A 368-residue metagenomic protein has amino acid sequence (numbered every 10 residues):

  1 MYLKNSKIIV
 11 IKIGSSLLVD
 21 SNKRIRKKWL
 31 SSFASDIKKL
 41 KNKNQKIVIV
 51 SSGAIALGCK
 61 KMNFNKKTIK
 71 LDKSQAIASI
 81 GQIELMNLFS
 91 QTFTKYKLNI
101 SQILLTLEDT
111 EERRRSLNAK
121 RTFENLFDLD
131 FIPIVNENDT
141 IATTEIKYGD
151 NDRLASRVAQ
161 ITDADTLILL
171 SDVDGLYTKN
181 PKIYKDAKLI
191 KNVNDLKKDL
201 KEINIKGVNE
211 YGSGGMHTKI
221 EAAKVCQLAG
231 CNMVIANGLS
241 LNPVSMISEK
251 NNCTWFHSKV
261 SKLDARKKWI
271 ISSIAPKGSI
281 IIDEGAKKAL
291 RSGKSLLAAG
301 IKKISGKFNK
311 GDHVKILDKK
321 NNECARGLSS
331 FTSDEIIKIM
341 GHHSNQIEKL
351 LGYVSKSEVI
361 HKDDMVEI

Functional and structural regions predicted by a protein language model:
M1-K66, L71-N99, I103-I368: C-terminal catalytic "cap/lid" subdomain
